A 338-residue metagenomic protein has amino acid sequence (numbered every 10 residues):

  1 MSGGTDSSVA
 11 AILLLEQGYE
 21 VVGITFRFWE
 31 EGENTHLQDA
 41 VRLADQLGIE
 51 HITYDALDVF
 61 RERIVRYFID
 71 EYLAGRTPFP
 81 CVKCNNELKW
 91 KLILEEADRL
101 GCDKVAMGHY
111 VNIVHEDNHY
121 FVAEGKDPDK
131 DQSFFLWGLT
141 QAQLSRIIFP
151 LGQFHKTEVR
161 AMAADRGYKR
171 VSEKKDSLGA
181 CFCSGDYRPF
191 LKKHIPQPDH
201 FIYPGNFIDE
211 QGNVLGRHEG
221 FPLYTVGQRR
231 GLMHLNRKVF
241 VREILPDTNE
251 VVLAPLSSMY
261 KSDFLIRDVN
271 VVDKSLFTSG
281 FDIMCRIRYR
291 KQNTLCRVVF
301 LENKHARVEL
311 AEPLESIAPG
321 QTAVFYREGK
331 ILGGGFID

Functional and structural regions predicted by a protein language model:
M1-W137, K156-E158, A164, V241: ATP-dependent adenylation/nucleotidyltransferase module used to activate substrates
A106-V114, N118-D338: AMP-forming adenylation/ATP pyrophosphatase catalytic core
